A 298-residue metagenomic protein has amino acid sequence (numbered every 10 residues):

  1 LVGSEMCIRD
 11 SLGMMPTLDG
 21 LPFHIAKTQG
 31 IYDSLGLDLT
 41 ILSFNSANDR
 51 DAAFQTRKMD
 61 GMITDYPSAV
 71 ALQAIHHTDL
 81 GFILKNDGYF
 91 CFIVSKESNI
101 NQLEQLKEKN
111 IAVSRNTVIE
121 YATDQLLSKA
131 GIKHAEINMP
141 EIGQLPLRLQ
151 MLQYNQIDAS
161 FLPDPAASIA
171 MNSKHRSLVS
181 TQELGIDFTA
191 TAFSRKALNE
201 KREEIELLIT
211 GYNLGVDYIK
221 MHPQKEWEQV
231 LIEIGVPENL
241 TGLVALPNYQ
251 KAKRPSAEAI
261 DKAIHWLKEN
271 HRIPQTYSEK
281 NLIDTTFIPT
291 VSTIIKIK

Functional and structural regions predicted by a protein language model:
L1-I8: Short, small-residue-biased leader/transition segments that mark boundaries at the very start of proteins
R9-K133, M139-I142, M151, D158-D164 (+1 more regions): Short, glycine-/small- and polar/acidic-enriched structural segments that line small-molecule recognition paths
T28, D33, S128, M171 (+3 more regions): Short polybasic/polar patches that bind polyanions
M59, Q153, P247-A263, T290-I297: Short amphipathic alpha-helical segments at helix boundaries and their inter-helical linkers
P67-S68, M139-P140, Q144-L231: Pocket-lining segment of extracytoplasmic ligand-binding domains
E97-E104, S128, A135-E136, L149 (+5 more regions): Proline/Glycine/Serine-rich low-complexity intrinsically disordered segments that serve as flexible stalks/linkers
E200-P274: Secondary-structure end/capping motifs
K268-K298: Conserved C-terminal helix/tail region of periplasmic/extracytoplasmic solute-binding proteins
